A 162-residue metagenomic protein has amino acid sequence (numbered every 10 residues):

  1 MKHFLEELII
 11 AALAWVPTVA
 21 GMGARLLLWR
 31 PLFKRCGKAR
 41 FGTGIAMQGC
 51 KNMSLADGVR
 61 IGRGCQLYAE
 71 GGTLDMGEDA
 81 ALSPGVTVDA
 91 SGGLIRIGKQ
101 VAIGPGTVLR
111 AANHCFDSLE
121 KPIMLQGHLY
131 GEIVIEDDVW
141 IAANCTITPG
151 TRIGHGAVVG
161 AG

Functional and structural regions predicted by a protein language model:
M1-K38, Q100, G106-T107, N113-L119 (+4 more regions): Terminal amphipathic alpha-helical/low-complexity segments used for targeting or macromolecular assembly
A14-W15, I45-M47: Short histidine/acidic/glycine/proline-rich micro-motifs that form metal- and phosphate-coordinating active-site loops
R40-G42: Conserved short histidine dyad/triad with adjacent acidic residue
A46-L55, I61-T151: Flexible, glycine/small-residue-enriched loop-and-beta-strand segment within the central core of proteins
